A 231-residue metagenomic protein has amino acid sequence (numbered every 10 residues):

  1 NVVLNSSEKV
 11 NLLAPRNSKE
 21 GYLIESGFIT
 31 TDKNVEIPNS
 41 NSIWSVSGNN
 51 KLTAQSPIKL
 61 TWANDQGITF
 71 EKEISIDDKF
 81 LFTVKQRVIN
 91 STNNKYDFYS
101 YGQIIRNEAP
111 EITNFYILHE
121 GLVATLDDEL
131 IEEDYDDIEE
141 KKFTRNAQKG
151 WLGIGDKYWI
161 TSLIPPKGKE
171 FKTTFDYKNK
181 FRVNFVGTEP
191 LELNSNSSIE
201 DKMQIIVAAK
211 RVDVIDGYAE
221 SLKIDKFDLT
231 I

Functional and structural regions predicted by a protein language model:
N1-D228: Soluble non-transmembrane domains of integral membrane proteins
